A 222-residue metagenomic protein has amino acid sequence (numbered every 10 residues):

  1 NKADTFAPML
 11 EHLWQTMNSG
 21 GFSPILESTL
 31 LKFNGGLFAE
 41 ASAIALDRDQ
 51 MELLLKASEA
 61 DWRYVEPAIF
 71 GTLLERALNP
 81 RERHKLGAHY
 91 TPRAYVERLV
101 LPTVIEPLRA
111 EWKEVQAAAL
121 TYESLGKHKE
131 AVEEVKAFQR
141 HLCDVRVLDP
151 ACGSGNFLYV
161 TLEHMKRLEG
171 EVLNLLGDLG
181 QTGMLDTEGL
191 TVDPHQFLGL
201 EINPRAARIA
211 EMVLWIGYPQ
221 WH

Functional and structural regions predicted by a protein language model:
N1-K166, Q196, L200-I209: Preference for the N-terminal adenyl/adenosyl cofactor-binding alpha/beta module
K85, E111-W112, L173, G177 (+1 more regions): Short linear functional motifs in flexible/disordered or boundary regions
R167-V172: Post-Walker A helix-loop "phosphate-sensing" segment adjacent to the P-loop in P-loop NTPases
L176-L198, I202-H222: SAM-dependent nucleic-acid methyltransferase catalytic core
